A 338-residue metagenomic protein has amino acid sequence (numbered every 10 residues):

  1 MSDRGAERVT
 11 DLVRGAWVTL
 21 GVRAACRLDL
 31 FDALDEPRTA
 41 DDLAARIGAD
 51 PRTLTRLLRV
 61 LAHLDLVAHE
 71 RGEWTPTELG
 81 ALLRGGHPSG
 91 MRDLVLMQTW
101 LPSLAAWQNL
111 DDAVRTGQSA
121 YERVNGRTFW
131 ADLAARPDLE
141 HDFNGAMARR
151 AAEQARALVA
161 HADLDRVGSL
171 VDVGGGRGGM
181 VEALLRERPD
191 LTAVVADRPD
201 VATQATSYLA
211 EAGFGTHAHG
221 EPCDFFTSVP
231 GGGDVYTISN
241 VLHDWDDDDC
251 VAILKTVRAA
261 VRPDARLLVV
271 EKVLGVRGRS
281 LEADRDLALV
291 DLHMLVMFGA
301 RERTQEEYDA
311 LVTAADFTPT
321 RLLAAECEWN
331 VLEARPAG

Functional and structural regions predicted by a protein language model:
M1-A68, L164-G338: Alpha-helical subdomain
A6-R27, D32-R38, R46, R52-G168: Conserved Class I S-adenosyl-L-methionine-dependent methyltransferase catalytic core
